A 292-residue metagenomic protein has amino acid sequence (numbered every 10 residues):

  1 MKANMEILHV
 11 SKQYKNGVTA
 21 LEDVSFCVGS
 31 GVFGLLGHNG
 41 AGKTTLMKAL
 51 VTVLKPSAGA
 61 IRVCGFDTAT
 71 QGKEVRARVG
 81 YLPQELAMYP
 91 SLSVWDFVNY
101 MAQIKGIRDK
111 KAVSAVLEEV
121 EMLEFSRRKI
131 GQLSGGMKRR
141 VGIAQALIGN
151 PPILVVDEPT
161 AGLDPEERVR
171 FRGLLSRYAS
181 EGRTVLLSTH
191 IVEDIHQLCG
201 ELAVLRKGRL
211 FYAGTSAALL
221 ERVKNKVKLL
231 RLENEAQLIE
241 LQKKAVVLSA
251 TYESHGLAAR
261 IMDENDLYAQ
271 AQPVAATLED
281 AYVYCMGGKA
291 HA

Functional and structural regions predicted by a protein language model:
K2-I7, K12-R206: ABC transporter nucleotide-binding domains
V18, V32-G34, A236-L238, N265-L267 (+1 more regions): Residues that cap or initiate secondary-structure elements
G29-V32, G106-D109, E181, N234 (+2 more regions): Short glycine/proline-enriched coil/turn segments at helix->beta-strand junctions
V79, K226-K228, L267: Short amphipathic alpha-helical segments
G80, G106, K224-N225, M286-G287: A generic structural signal for secondary-structure junctions that act as hinges or helix/strand caps at the edges
F171-A259: ABC transporter nucleotide-binding domain
L248-S249, E253-A292: C-terminal coupling/interaction segments
